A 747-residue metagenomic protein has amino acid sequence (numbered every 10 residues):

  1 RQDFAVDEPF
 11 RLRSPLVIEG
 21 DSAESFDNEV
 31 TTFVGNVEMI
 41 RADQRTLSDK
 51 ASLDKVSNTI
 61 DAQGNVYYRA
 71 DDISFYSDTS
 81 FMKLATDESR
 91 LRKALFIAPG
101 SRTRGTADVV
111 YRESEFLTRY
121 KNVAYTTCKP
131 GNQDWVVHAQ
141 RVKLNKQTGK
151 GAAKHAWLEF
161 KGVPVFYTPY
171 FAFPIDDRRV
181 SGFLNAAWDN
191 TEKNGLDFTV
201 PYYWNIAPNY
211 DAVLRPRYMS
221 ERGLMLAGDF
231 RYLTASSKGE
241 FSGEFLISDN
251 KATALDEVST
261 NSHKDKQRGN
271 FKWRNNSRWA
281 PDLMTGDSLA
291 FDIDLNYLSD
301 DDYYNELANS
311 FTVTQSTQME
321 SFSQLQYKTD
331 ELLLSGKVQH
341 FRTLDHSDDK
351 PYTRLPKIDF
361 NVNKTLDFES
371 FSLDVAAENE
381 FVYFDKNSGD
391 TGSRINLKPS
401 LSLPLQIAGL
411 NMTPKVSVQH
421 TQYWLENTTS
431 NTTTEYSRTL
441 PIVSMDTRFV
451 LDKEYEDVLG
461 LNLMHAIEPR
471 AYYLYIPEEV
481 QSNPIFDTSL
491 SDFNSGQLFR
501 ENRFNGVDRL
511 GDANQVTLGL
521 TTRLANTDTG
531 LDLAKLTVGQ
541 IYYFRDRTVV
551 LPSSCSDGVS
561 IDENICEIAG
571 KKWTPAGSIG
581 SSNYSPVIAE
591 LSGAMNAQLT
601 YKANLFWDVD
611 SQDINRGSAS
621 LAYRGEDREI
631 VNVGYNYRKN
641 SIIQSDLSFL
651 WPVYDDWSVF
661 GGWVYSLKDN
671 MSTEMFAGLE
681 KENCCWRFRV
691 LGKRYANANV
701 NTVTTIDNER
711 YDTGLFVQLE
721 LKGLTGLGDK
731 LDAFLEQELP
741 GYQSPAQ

Functional and structural regions predicted by a protein language model:
R1-S114, V200, W204, W273 (+1 more regions): Post-signal-peptide, soluble extracytosolic/periplasmic N-terminal scaffold domains of envelope/secretory systems
I73-R90, F96-R119, V123-T126, P130-Q140 (+3 more regions): Outer-membrane beta-barrel proteins and related beta-barrel translocases across Gram-negative bacteria
S560-I561: Processing junctions and N-termini across compartments
